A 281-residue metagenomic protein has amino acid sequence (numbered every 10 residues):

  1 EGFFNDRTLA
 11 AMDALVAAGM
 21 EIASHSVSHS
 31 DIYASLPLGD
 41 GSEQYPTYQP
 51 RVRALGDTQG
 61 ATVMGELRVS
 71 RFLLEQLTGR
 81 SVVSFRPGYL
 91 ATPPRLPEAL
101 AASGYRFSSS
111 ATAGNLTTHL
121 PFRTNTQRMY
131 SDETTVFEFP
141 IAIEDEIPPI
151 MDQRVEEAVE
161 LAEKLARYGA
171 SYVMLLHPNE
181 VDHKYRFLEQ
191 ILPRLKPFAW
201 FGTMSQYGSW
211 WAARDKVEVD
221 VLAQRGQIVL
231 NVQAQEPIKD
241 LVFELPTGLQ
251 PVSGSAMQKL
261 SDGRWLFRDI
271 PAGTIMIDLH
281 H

Functional and structural regions predicted by a protein language model:
E1-L96, A102, R106, S110-H119 (+2 more regions): Metal-dependent polysaccharide deacetylase catalytic core of the NodB/CE4 family, i.e., the active-site-bearing domain
Y33-L38, P97, H119-R123, K184-L192 (+1 more regions): Histidine/acidic-residue-rich catalytic or RNA/ligand-binding cores of hydrolases and nuclease-related proteins
V136-Y207: Catalytic grooves of carbohydrate-active enzymes
M204-E218, R225, E236-I238: Non-catalytic C-terminal accessory modules of carbohydrate-active enzymes
G226-L230: Structural beta-strand segments of beta-rich domains
N231-L249: Surface-exposed beta-strand/loop patches in extracellular or lumenal glycoproteins
L241, D262-H281: C-terminal beta-strand-rich structural cap/linker in extracellular carbohydrate-active enzymes
G248-A256: Change to "...patches in solvent-exposed regions of secreted, membrane-anchored, or virion-exposed structural
